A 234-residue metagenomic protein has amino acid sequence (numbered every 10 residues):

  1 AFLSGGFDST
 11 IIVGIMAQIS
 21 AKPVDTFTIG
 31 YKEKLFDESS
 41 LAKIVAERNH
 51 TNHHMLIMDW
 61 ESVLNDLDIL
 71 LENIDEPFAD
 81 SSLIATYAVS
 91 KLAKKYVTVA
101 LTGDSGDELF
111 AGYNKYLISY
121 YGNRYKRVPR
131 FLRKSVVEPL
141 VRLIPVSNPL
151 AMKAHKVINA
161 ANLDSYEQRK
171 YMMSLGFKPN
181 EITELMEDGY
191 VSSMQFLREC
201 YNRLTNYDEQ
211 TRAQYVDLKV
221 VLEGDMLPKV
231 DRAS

Functional and structural regions predicted by a protein language model:
A1-F196, K229-S234: ATP-dependent adenylate-handling active sites, centered on carboxylate activation for C-N bond formation
A79, L204-D217: Structural motif
L222: Globin-like tetrapyrrole-binding proteins
